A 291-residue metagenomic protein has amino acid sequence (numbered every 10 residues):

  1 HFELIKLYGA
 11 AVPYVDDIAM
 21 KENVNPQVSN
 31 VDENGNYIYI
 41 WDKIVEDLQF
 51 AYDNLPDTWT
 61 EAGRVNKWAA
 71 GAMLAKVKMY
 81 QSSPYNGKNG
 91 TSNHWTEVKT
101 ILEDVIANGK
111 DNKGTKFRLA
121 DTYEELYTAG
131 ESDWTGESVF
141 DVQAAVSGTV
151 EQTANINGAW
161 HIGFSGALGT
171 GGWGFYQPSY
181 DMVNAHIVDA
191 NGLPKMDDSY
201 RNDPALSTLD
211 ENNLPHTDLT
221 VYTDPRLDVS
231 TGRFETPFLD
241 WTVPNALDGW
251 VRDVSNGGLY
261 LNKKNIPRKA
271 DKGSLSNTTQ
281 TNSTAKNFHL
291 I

Functional and structural regions predicted by a protein language model:
H1-N66, K78-N93, E97, N245-D248 (+2 more regions): Aromatic-anchored glycine-rich loop motif in surface-exposed flexible loops
W41, Q49-F50, R64, W68 (+1 more regions): An aromatic- and glycine-enriched ligand-binding surface/loop that stacks and positions planar moieties
